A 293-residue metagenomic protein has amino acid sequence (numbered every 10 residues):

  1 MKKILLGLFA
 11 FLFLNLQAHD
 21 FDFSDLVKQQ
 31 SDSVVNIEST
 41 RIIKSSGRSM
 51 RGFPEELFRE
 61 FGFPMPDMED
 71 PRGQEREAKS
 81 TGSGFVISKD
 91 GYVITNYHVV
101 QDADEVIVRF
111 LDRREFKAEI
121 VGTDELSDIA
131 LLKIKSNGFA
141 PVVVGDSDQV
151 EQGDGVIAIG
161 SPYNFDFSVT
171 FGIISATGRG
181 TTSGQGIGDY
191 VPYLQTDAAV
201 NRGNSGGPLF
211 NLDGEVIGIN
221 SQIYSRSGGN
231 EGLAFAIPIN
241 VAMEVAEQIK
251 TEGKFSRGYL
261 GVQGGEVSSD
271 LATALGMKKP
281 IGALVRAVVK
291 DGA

Functional and structural regions predicted by a protein language model:
I4-L5, F61: Small/flexible residues
L5-A18: Hydrophobic h-region of N-terminal signal peptides that target proteins for export in Gram-negative bacteria
A18-D291: Serine-dependent protease modules
